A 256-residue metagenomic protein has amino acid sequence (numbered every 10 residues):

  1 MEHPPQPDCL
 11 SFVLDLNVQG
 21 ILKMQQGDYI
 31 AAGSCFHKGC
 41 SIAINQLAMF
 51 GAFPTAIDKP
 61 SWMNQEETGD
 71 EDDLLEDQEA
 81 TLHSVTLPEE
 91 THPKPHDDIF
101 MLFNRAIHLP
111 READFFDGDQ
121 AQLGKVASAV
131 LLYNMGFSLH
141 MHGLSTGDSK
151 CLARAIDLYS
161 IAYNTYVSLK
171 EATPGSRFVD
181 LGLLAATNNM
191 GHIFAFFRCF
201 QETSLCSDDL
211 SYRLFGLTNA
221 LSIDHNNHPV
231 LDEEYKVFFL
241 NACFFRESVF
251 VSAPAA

Functional and structural regions predicted by a protein language model:
M1-A256: Extended alpha-helical scaffold/coiled-coil
